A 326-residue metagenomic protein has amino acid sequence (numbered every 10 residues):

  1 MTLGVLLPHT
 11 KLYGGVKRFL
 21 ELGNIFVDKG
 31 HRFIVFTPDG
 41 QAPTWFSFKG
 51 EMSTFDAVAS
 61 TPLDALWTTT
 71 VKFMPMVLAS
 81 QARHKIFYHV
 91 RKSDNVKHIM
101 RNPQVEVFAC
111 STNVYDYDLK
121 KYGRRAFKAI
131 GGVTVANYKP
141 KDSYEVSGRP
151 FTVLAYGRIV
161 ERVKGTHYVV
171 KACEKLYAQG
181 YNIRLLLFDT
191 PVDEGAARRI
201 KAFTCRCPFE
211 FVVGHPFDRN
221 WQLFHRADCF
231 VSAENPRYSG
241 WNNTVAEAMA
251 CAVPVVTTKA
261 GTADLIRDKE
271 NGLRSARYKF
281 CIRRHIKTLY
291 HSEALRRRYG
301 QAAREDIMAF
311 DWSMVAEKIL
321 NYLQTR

Functional and structural regions predicted by a protein language model:
P38-Q41, R184-R198, V213: Glycosyltransferase donor-sugar binding loop
V96-I99, K120, R124-R125, G132-P150: Acidic anion/phosphate-binding donor-loop and adjacent secondary structure in glycosyltransferase catalytic cores
F108, E145-K164, V170-E174: Conserved donor-binding/catalytic core segment of Leloir-type glycosyltransferases
A197-H215: Nucleotide-activated donor-binding/catalytic signature segment of Leloir-type glycosyltransferases, i.e., the conserved
W221, N243-A250, A263-D264, E270: Short alpha-helical segment that forms part of, or immediately flanks, the ligand-binding pocket in carbohydrate-active
P254-T257: Short hydrophobic beta-strand element within catalytic cores of glycosyltransferases and related nucleotide-activated
D268-K269, L273-F280, T288-E293: Conserved acidic donor-binding segment of nucleotide-sugar-dependent glycosyltransferases
A294-Q324: A charged, aromatic-enriched C-terminal amphipathic alpha-helix characteristic of glycosyltransferases across folds
